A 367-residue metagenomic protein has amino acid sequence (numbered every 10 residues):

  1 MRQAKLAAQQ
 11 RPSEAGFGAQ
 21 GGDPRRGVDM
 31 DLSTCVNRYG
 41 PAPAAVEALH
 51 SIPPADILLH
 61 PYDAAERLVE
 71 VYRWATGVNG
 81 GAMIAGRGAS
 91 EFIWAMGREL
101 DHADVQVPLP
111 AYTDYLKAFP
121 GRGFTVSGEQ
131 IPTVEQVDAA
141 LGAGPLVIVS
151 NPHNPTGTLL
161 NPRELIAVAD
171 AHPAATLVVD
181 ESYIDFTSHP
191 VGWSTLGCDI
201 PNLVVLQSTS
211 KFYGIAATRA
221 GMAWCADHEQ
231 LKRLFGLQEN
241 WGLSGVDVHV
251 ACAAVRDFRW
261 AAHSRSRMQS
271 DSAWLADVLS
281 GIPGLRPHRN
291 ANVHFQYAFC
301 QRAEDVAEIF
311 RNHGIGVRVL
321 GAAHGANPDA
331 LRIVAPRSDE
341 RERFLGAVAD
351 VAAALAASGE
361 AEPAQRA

Functional and structural regions predicted by a protein language model:
M1-H60, W74, R366: N-terminal "arm"/small-domain region of PLP-dependent enzymes with the aminotransferase-like
G40-A42, N202-G281, P287-H288: PLP-dependent aminotransferase class I/II
P43, R302-I309, D339-F344: Short, conserved charged micro-motifs
A65-V69, N79-A103, G221: Conserved beta-loop-alpha segment that forms the PLP phosphate-binding cup at the N-terminus of a helix
R98-S150, P155: PLP-dependent aminotransferase-like
I131-T187: Active-site phosphate-binding strand-loop segment of PLP-dependent enzymes
R163, N312, H324-A367: PLP-dependent enzyme catalytic core of the Aspartate aminotransferase-like
Q269, G281-H313, L331, A335: Conserved PLP-binding catalytic core of the aspartate aminotransferase-like
